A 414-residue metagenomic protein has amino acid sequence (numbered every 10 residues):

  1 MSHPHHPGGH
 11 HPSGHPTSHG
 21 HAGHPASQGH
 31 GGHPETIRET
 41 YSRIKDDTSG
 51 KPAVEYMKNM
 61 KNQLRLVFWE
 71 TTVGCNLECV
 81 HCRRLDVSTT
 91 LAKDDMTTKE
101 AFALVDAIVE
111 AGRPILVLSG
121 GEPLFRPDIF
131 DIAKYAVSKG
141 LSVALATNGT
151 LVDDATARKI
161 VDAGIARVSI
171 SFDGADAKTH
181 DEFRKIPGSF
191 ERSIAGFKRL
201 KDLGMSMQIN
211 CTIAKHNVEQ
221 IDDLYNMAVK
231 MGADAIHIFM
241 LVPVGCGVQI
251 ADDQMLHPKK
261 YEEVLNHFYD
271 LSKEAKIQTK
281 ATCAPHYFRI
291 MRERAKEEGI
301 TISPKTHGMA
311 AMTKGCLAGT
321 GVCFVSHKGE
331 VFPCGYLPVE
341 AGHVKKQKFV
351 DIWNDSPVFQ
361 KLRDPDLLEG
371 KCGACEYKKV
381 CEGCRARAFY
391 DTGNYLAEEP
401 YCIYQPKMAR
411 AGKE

Functional and structural regions predicted by a protein language model:
M1-F68, G308-A310, P357: N-terminal [4Fe-4S]-dependent radical SAM core
S2, G204, P258-K305, E330-E382: C-terminal accessory region of radical SAM enzymes
K61-T98: Canonical Radical SAM [4Fe-4S] cluster-binding loop centered on the CxxxCxxC motif and its immediate flanking residues
N76-R84, G370-R387: Local cysteine-cluster metal-coordination motifs and their immediate loop/turn environment, predominantly Fe-S cluster
T98-S119, F125-L256: Radical SAM/AdoMet-radical enzyme domain recognition
L104-G120, E399-E414: Short Fe-S-cluster ligation motifs
K230, V325-S326: Short, acidic, Ser/Thr-enriched surface-loop or helix-capping motifs
C316-T320: Short, small/polar residue-rich loop motifs at catalytic or cofactor-binding pockets
